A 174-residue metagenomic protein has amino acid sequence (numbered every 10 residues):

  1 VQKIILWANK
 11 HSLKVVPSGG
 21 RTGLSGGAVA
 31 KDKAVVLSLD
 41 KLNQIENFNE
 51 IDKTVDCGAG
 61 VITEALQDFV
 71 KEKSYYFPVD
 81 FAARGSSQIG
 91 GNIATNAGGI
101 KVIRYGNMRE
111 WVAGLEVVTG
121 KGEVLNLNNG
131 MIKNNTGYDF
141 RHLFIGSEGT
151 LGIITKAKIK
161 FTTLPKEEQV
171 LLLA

Functional and structural regions predicted by a protein language model:
V1-L42, C57, F77-V79: Glycine-rich N-terminal segment of FAD-binding domains in flavoprotein oxidoreductases, spanning the beta-loop-helix
Q44-A174: FAD-binding subdomain of flavoenzyme oxidoreductases
